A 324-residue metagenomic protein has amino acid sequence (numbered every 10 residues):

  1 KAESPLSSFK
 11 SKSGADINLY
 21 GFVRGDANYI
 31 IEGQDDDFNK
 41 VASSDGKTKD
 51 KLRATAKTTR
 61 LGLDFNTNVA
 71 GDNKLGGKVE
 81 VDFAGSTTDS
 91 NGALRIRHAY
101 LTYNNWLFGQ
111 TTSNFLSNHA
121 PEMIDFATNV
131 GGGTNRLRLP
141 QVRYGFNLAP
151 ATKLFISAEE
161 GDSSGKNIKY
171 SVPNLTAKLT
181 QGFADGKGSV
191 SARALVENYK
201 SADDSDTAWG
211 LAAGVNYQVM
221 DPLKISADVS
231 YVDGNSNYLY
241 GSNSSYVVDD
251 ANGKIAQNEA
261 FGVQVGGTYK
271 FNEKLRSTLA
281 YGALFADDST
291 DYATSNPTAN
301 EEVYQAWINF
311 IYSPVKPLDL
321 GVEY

Functional and structural regions predicted by a protein language model:
K1-S4: Cleavable N-terminal export/targeting peptides
L6-S163, K169-A184, N216-V219, S226-Y231: Outer membrane beta-barrel
A56-V79, N174-K200, K270, L275-A280 (+2 more regions): Surface-exposed extracellular loop regions of Gram-negative outer-membrane beta-barrel proteins
A177, Q181-N300: Detector for outer-membrane/organellar transmembrane beta-barrel domains, recognizing the amphipathic beta-strand
D288-Y324: Short hairpin/turn module used for nucleic-acid contact or packing/dimerization
